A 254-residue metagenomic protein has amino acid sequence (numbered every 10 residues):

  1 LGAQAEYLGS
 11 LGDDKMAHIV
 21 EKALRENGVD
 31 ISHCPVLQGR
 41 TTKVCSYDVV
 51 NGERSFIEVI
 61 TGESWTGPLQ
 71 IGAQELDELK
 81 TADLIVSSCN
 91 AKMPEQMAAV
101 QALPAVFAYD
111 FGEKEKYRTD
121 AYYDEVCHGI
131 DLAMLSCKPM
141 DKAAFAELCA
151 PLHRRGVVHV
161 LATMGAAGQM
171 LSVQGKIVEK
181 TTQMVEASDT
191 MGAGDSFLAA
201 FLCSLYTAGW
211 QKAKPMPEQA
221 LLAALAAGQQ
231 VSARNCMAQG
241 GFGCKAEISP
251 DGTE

Functional and structural regions predicted by a protein language model:
L1-V44, A227, G252-E254: Substrate-binding N-lobe of the ribokinase-like
Y7, C45, E53, K176 (+1 more regions): Glycine-rich, flexible loop/turn motifs
D14, R40, N90-A91, D195: Alpha-helix N-cap/helix-start capping motif
K22-V36, D48-V178, W210, A220 (+1 more regions): Ribokinase/PfkB-type carbohydrate-kinase core domain
A146-E254: Conserved phosphate-binding/catalytic region of the ribokinase-like
